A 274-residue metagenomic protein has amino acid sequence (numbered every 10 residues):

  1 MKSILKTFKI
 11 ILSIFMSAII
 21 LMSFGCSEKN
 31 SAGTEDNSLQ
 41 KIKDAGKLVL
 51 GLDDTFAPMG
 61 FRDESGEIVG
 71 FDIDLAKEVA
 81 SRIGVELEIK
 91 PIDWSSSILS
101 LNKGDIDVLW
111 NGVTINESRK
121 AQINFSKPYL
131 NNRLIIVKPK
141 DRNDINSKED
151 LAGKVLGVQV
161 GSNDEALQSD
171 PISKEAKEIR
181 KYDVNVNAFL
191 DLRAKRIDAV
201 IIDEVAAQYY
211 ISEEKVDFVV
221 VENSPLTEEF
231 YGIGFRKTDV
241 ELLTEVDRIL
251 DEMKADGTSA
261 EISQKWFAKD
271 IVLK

Functional and structural regions predicted by a protein language model:
M1-A45, V272-K274: Short, low-complexity disordered leader/linker segments with a strong preference for bacterial N-terminal type II
G33-N111: Extracytoplasmic small-molecule ligand-binding "clamshell" domains of the periplasmic binding protein/Venus flytrap
K41, S126, P139-L156: Flexible hinge/capping segments at coil-to-helix
G46-L52, K148-D164: Short loop->beta-strand "edge-of-pocket" segments that line small-molecule binding or catalytic clefts across diverse
D54, N131-K138, V186, Q208-D251 (+1 more regions): Periplasmic-binding protein-like
A76-V85, D164-Y182, I211-K215: Ligand-binding cleft/hinge of the Venus flytrap
E88-L99, N143, R180-A194: Short helix-initiation/N-cap motifs at beta->coil->alpha
S96, V113-A121, S169-D170, D191-A194 (+1 more regions): A ligand-binding cleft/hinge motif common to bilobed small-molecule-binding domains
